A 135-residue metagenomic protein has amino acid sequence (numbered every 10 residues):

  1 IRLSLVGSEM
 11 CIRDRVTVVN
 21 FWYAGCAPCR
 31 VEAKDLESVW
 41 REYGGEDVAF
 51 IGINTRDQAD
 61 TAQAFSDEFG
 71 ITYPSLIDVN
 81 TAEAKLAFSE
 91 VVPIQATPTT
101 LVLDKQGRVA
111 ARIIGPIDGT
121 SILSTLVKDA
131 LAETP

Functional and structural regions predicted by a protein language model:
I1-G7, C11-I12: Single conserved hydrophobic/aromatic residue that forms the stacking wall/gate of nucleotide- or nucleobase-binding
I1-R2, A132-P135: N-terminal targeting signals for export/organelle localization
C11, C26-C29: Short cysteine clusters
V18-V19, F50, T100: Hydrophobic beta-strand anchors of alpha/beta hydrolase catalytic cores
N20-C26: Aromatic-flanked redox-active Cys/Sec active sites in thiol-based oxidoreductases, especially the WC-centered
R30-F69, N80-F88: Structural microenvironment flanking redox-active thiols in thiol-disulfide oxidoreductases
D67-I71, N80-L131: Thiol/disulfide oxidoreductase modules built on the thioredoxin-like
